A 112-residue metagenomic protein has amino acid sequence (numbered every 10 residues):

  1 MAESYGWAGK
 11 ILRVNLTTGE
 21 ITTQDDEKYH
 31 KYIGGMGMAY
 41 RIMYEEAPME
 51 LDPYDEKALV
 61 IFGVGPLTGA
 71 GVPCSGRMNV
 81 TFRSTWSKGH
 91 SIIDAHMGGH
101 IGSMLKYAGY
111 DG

Functional and structural regions predicted by a protein language model:
M1-G112: Acidic carboxylate diad motif detector
